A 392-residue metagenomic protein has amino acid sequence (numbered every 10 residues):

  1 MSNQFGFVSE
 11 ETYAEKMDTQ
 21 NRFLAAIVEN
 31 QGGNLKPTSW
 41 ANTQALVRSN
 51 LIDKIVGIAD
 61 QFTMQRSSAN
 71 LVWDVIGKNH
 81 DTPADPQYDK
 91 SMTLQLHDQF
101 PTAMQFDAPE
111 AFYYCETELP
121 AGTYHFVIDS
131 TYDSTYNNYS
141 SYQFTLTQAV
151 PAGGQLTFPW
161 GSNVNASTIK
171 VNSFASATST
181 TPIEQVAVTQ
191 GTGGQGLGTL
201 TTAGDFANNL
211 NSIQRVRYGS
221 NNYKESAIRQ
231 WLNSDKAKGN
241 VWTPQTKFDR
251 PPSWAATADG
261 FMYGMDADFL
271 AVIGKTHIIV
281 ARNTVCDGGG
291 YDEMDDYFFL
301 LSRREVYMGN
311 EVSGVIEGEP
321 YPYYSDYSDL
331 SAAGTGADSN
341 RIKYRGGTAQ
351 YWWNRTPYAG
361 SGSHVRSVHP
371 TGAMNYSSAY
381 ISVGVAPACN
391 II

Functional and structural regions predicted by a protein language model:
M1-Q20: Short, low-complexity N-terminal tether/leader segments at secretion or assembly junctions of large, surface-exposed
D18-Y114, P120, V150-P151, Q155-I392: Collagenous Gly-X-Y triple-helix signature in extracellular proteins
Y124-F126: A short tyrosine-centered beta-strand micro-motif
N137-N138: Short, surface-exposed beta-strand/strand-loop-strand elements in extracellular ectodomains
S141-A149: Solvent-exposed serine/threonine-rich low-complexity stretches and specific carbohydrate-binding patches
